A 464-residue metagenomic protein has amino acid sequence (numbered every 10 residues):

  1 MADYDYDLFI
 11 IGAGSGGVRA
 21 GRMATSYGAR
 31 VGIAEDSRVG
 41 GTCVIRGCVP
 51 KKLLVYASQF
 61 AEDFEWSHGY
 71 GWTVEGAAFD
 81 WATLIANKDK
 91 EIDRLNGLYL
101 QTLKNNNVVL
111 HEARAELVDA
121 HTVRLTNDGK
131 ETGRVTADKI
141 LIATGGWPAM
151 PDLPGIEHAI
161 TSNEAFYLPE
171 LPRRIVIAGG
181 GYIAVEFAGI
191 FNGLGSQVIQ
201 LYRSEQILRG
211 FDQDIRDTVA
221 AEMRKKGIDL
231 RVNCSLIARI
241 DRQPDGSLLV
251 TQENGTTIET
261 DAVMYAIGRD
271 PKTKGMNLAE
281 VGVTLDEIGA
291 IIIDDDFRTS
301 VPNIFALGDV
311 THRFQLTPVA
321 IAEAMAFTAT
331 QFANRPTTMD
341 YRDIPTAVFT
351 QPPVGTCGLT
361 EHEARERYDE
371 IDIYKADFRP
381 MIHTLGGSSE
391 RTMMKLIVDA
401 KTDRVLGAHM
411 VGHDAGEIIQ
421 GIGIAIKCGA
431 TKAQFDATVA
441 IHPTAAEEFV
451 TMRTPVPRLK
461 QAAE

Functional and structural regions predicted by a protein language model:
A2-G14, L171-G181: Beta1/beta-strand and adjacent pyrophosphate-binding region of the FAD-binding site in flavoprotein oxidoreductases
A2-Y6, R22-A29, A34-L171, I199 (+7 more regions): Glycine-rich flavin
F9-G16, A20-S37, T42, V49 (+4 more regions): Flexible, glycine-rich terminal cap/loop adjacent to redox cofactors in electron-transfer oxidoreductases
F9-I11, A115, R134-G145, I177-A178 (+3 more regions): Short hydrophobic core segments
G17, G181-A184, A320: Catalytic nucleophile loop
C48, I142-R203, A279-V281, L285-S300: Glycine-rich dinucleotide-binding loop and its adjacent helix/turn
E157-R173, T257-A333: FAD-site-proximal beta/loop scaffold in flavoenzymes
